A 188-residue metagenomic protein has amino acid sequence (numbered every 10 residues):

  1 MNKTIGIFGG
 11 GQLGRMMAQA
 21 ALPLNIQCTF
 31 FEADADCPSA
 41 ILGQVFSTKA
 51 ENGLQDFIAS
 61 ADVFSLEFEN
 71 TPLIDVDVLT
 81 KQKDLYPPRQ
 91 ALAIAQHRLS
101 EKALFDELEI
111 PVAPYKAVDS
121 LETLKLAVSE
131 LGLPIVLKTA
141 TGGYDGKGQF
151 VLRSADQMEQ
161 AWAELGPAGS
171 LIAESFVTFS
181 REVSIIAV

Functional and structural regions predicted by a protein language model:
M1-Q96, S100-A103, E122: ATP-binding N-terminal substructure of ATP-dependent carboxylate-amine bond-forming enzymes
Q96-S184, V188: Active-site nucleotide/adenylate-binding loops and adjacent lid/helix of ATP-dependent enzymes
